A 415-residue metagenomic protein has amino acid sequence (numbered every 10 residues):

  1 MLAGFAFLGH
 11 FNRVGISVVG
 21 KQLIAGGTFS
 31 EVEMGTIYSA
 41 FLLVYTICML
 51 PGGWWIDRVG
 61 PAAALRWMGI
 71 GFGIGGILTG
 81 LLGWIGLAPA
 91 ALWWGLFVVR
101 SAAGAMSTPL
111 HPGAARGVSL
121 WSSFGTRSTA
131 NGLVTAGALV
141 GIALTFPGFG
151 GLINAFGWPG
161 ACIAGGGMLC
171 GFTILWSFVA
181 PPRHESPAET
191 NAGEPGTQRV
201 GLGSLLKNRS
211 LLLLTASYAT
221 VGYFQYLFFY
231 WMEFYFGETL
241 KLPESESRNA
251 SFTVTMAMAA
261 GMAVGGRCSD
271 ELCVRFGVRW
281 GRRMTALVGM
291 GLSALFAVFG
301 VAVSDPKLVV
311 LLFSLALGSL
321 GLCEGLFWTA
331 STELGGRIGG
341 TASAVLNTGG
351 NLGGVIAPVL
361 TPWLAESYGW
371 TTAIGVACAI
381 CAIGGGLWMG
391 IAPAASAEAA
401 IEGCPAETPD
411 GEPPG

Functional and structural regions predicted by a protein language model:
M1-E31, F228-E233: Extracytoplasmic
V14, L42-L50, I142-A143, T255-A263 (+1 more regions): Residue-level signature of mid-helix packing/kink "hotspots" within the transmembrane helices of 12-pass Major
I16-V18, R209-A263, E324, W328: Extracytoplasmic gate region of multi-pass secondary transporters
I70-P89, G291-S304: C-terminal ends and interior cores of transmembrane alpha-helices in multi-pass membrane transporters/permeases
F97-A138: Cytoplasmic helix-loop-helix junction between adjacent transmembrane helices in 12-TM secondary transporters
V134-P182: Helix-loop-helix hairpin linking two adjacent transmembrane segments in secondary transporters
R183-T215, D410-G411: Juxtamembrane intracellular "pre-TM" segments in multi-pass secondary transporters
R279-F327: C-terminal transmembrane helical hairpin of 12-TM major facilitator-type secondary transporters
